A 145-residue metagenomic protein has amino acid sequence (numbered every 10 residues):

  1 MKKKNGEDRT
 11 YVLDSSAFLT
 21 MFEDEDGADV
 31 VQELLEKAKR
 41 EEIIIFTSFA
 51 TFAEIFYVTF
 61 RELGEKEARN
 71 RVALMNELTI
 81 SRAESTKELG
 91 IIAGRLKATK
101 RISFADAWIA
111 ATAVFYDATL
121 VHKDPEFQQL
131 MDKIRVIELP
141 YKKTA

Functional and structural regions predicted by a protein language model:
M1-T10, A110-A145: Acidic, PIN/NYN-like endoribonuclease modules and their adjacent C-terminal/linker elements
M1-T47, F60-A73, K143-A145: Short, well-structured N-terminal submotif of metal-dependent ribonuclease cores
F18-L19, F52, F127-Q128: A generic structural signal for short hydrophobic patches within well-formed alpha-helices
K39, N76, V114: Anion (oxyanion) recognition and catalysis
V58-R61, T79: Helix-loop "lid/cap" segments that line or gate small-molecule binding pockets
S81-V121: Active-site neighborhoods of divalent-metal-dependent phosphate/nucleic-acid chemistry enzymes
